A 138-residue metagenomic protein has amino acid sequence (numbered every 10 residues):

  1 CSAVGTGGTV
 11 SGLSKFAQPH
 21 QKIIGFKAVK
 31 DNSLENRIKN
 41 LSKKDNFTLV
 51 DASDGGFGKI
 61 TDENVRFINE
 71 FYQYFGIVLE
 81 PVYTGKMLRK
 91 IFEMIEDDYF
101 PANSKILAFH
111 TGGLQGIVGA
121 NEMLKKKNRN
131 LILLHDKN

Functional and structural regions predicted by a protein language model:
C1-G56, F109-N138: Glycine-rich phosphate/pyrophosphate-binding loop at beta-loop-alpha junctions
S53-N103: Active-site-adjacent helical/loop segments in soluble small-molecule enzymes
S104-A108: Generic beta-sheet signal
